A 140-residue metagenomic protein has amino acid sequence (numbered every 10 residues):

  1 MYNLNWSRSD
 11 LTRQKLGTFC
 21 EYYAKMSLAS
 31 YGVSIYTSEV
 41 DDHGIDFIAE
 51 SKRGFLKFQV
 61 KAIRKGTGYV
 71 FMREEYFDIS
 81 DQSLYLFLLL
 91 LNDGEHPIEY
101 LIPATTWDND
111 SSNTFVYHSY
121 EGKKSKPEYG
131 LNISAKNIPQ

Functional and structural regions predicted by a protein language model:
M1-H43, I48-Q140: Mixed-charge (Asp/Glu-Lys/Arg
